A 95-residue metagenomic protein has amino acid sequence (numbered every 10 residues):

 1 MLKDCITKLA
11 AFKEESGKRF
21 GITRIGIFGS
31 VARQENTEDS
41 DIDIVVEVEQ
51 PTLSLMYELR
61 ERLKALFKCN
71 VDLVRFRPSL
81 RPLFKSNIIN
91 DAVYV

Functional and structural regions predicted by a protein language model:
M1-R24, A32-E38, V48-V95: Catalytic core of pol beta-like nucleotidyltransferases
I27: Conserved histidines in hydrophobic membrane contexts and catalytic metal-binding motifs
D43-V46: Short beta-strand->loop micro-motif that forms the acidic, two-metal-ion catalytic signature in nucleotide-processing
